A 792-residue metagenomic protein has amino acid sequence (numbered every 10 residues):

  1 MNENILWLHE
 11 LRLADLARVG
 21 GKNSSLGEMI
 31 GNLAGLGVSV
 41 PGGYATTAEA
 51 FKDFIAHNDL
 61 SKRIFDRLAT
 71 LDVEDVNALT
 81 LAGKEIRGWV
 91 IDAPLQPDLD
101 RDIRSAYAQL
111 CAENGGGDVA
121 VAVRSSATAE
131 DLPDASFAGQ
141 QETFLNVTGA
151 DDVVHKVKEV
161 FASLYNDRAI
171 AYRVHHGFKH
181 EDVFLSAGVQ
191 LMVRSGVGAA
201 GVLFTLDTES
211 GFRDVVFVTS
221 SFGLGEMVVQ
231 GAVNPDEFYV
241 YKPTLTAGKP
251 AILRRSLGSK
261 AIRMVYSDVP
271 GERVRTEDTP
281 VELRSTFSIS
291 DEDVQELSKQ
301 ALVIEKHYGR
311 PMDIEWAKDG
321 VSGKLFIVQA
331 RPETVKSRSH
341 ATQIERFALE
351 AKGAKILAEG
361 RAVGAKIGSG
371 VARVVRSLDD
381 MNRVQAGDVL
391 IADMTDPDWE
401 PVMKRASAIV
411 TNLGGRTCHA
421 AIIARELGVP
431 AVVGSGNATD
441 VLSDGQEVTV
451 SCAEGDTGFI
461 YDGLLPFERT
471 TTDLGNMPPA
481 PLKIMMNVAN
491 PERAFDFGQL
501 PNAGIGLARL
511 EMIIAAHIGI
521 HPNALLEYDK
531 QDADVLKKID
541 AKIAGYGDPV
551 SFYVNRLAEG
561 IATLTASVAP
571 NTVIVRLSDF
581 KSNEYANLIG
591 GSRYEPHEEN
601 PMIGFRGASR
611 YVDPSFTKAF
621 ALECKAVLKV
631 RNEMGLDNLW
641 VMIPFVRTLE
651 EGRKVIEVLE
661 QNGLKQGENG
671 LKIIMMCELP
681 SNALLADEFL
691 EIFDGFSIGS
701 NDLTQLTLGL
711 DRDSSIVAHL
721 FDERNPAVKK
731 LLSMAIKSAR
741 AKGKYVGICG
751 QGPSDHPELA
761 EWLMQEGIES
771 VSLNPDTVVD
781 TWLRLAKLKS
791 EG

Functional and structural regions predicted by a protein language model:
M1-G188, R284-E292, L297-Q300, E305 (+10 more regions): N-terminal beta-alpha lobe that positions the nucleotide/phosphoryl donor in ATP/NTP-coupled carboxylate activation
M29-L33, D207-S210, R405, A421-V429 (+4 more regions): Alpha-helix C-terminal capping segments
S61, V321, V335-S337, T342 (+4 more regions): Acidic, glycine-rich flexible loop/linker segments
D118-A122, A127-F137, Q141-L145, D182-S186 (+3 more regions): Conserved alpha/beta-domain cores
F137-A171, V197-D268, V328-R361, R405-N412 (+6 more regions): Extended active-site and interfacial segments that coordinate phosphate-rich ligands in large catalytic machineries
G139, G309-T334: Conserved metal-phosphate-binding beta-hairpin within the catalytic cores of diverse ATP-dependent phosphoryl-transfer
V215-D313, K318-D319, A358-S369, A386 (+7 more regions): Conserved catalytic alpha/beta cores of large enzymes that bind or transform nucleotide phosphates and polynucleotides
